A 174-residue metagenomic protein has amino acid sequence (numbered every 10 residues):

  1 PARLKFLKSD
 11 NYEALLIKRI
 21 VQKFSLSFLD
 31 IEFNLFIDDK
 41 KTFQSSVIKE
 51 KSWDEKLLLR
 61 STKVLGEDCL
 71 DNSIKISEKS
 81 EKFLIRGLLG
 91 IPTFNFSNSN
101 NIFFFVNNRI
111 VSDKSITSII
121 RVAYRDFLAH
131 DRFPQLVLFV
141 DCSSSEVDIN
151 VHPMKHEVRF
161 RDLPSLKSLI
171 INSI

Functional and structural regions predicted by a protein language model:
P1-I174: N-terminal phosphate-binding caps/lids of nucleotide- and nucleic-acid-binding domains
